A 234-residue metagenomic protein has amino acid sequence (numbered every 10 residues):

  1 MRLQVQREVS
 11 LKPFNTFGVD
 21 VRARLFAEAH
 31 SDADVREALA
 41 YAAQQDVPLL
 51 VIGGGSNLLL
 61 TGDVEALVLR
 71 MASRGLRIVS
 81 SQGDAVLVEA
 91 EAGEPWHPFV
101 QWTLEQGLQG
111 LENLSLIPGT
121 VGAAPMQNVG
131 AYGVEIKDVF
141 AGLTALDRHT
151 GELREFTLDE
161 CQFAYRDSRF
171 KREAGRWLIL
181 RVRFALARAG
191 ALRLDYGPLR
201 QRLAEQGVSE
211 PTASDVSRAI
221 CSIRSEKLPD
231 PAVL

Functional and structural regions predicted by a protein language model:
M1-A141, L146-H149: Anion-binding (especially nucleotide phosphate/pyrophosphate-binding) glycine-rich loop and adjoining beta-alpha core
Q6-R7, P13-G18, G54, L58 (+1 more regions): Phosphate/pyrophosphate- and phosphate-bearing ligand-binding catalytic cores of soluble enzymes
